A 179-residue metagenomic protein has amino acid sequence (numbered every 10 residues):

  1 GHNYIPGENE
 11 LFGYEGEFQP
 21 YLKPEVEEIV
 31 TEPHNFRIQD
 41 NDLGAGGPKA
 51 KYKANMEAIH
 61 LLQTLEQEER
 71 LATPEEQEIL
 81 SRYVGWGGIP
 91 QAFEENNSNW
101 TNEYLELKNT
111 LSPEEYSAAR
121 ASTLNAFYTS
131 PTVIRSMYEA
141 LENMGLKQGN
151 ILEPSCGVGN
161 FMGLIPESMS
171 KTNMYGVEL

Functional and structural regions predicted by a protein language model:
H2-E32: Acidic, low-complexity intrinsically disordered tails
P33-V177: Class I S-adenosyl-L-methionine
